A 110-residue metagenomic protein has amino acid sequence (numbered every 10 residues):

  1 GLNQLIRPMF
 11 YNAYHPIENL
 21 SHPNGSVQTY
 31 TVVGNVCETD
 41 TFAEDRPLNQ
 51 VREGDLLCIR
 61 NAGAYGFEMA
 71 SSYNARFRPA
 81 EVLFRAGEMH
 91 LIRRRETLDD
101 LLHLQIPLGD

Functional and structural regions predicted by a protein language model:
G1-D110: Charged (often Lys/Glu-rich) extended helix/loop segments that serve as interaction or gating elements
